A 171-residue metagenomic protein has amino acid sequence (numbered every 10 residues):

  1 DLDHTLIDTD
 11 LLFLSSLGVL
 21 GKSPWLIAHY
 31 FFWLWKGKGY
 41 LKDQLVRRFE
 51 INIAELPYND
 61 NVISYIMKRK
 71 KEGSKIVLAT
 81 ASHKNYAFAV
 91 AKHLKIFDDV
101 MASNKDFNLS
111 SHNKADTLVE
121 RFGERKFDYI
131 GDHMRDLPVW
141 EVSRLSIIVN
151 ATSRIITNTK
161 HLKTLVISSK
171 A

Functional and structural regions predicted by a protein language model:
D1-V46: Active-site neighborhood of HAD-like aspartate-dependent phosphohydrolases
F49-I53: Surface-exposed cleft-lining segments at the edges of enzyme active sites
A54-A171: C-terminal cap/substrate-recognition subdomain and adjoining C-terminal extension of metal-dependent phosphatase-like
